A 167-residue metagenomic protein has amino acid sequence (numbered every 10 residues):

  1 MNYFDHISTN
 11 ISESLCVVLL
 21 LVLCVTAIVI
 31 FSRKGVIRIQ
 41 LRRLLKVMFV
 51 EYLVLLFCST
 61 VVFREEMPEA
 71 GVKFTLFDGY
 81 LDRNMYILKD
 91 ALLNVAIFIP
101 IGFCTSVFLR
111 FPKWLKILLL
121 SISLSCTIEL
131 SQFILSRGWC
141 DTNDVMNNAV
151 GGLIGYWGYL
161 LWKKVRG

Functional and structural regions predicted by a protein language model:
M1-R137, T142, Y156, L160-G167: Bulky hydrophobic segments
